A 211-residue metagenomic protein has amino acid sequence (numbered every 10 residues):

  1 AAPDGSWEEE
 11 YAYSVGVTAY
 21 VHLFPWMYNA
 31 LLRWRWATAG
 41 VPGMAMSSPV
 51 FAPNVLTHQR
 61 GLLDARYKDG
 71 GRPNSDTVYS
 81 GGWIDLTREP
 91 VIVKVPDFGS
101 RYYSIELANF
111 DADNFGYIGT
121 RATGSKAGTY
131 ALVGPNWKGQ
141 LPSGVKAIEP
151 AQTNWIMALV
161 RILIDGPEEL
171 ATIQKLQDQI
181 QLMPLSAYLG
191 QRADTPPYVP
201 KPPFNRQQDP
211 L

Functional and structural regions predicted by a protein language model:
A1-L211: A compositional/structural signature for long, glycine/proline-rich flexible linkers and loops on extracytoplasmic
